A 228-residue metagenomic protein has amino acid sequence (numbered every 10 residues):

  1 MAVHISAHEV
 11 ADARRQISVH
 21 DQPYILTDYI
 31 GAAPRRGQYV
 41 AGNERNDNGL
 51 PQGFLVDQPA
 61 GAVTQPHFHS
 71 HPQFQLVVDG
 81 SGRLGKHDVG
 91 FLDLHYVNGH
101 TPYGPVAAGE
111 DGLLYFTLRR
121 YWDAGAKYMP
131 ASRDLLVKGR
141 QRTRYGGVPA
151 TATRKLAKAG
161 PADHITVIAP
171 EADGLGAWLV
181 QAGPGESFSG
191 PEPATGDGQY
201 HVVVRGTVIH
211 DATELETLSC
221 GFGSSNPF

Functional and structural regions predicted by a protein language model:
M1-N48, A126-G176: A short, N-terminal "cap"/entry segment at the start of jelly-roll beta-barrel domains of the cupin/DSBH fold
A32-F91, Y96-Y103: Ordered, small/hydrophobic-rich secondary-structure cores
N48-L50, H69, E110, A172 (+1 more regions): A generic fold-level signal
L50-H67, T117-L118, G176-P193: Small beta-barrel nucleic-acid-binding modules, principally OB-folds
P59-A60, S70-L84, F91, P184 (+1 more regions): Glycine- and acidic-residue-biased ligand/ion/polar-headgroup-sensing regions
D88-V89, G99-Y128, E214-E216, S224-F228: Ligand-binding loop in jelly-roll beta-barrel domains
D93, L218-S219: Structural motif
G160-A162, T166-G198, T207-I209, E214-E216: A structural signal for the main folded, soluble domain(s) of proteins
